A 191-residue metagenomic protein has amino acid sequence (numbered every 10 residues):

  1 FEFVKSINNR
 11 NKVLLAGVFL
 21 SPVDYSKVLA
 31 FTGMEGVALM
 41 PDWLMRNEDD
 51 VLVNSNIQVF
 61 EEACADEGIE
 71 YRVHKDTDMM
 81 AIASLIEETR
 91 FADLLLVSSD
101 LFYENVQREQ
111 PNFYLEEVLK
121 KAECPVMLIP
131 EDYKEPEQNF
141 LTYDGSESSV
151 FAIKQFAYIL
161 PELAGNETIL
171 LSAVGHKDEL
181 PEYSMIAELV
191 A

Functional and structural regions predicted by a protein language model:
F1, A83-Y133: Gly/Ser-rich helix-loop-strand patches that form or flank binding pockets for ribonucleotide-derived cofactors
F1-P41, K121-C124, K134-A191: Small/aliphatic-rich secondary-structure junction motif
V4, N56, F60, Y114 (+1 more regions): A general structural detector for well-ordered alpha-helical segments in enzyme core domains, enriched
L15, L20-V23, Q58-L95, A191: Structural beta-alpha unit
L39-N54: A short acidic, glycine-rich active-site loop that binds or catalyzes chemistry on phosphate/adenosine moieties
R46-N47, F102, A173-K177: Short histidine/acidic/glycine/proline-rich micro-motifs that form metal- and phosphate-coordinating active-site loops
Y71-D76, E104-Q107, S148: Short, flexible loop segments at the rims of nucleotide/cofactor-binding pockets, characterized by
H74-K75, I129, T142, L171: Active-site-adjacent beta-strand anchor residues
